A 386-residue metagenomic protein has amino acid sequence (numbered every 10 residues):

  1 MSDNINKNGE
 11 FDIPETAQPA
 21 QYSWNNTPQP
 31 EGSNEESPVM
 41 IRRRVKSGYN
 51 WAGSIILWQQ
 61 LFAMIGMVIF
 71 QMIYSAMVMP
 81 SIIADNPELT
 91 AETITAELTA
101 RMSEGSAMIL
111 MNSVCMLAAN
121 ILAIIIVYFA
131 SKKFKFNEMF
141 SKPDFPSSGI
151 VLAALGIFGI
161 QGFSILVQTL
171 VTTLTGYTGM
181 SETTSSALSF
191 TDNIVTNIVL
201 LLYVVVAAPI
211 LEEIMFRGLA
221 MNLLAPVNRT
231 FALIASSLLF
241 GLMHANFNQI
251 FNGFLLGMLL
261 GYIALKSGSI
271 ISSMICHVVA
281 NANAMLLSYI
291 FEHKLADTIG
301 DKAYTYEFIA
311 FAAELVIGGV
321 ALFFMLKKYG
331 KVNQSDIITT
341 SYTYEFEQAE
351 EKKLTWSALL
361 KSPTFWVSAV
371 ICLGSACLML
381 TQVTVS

Functional and structural regions predicted by a protein language model:
M1-K142, A284-S386: N-terminal, membrane-interfacial amphipathic/helix-forming hydrophobic leader that caps and precedes the first
G53-L57, S113-V114, I150-L155, I198 (+4 more regions): Hydrophobic alpha-helical transmembrane segments
I56-S75, V151-V167, L265, I271-V279 (+1 more regions): Hydrophobic alpha-helical membrane-insertion segments
M64-I65, F158-G162, S237-A245, V279-S288 (+1 more regions): Aromatic-anchored segments of alpha-helical transmembrane domains
I83-A84, E88, E97, G105-M108 (+2 more regions): Juxtamembrane helix-loop-helix connectors linking adjacent transmembrane helices in multi-pass membrane enzymes
M116-A123, L200-V204, G253-G257, G318: Hydrophobic core segments of transmembrane alpha-helices in multi-pass, intramembrane catalytic enzymes
G159-G162, S185-I250, L255: Function-critical hydrophobic alpha-helical transmembrane segments in multi-pass membrane proteins
L224, A232-L286, K294: Contiguous mid-protein beta-loop-alpha structural module that forms a pocket-lining wall or clamp of enzyme active
